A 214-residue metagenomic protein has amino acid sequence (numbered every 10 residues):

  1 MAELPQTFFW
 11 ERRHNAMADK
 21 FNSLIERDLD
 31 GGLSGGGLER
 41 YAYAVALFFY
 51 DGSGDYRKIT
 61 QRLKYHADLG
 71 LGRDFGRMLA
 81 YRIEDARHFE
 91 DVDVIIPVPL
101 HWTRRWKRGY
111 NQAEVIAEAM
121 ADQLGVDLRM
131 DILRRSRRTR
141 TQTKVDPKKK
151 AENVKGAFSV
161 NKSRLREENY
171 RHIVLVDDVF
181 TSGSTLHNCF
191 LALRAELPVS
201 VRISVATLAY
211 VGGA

Functional and structural regions predicted by a protein language model:
M1-A214: Glycine-rich phosphate/pyrophosphate-handling loop used in enzymes and phosphotransfer proteins
